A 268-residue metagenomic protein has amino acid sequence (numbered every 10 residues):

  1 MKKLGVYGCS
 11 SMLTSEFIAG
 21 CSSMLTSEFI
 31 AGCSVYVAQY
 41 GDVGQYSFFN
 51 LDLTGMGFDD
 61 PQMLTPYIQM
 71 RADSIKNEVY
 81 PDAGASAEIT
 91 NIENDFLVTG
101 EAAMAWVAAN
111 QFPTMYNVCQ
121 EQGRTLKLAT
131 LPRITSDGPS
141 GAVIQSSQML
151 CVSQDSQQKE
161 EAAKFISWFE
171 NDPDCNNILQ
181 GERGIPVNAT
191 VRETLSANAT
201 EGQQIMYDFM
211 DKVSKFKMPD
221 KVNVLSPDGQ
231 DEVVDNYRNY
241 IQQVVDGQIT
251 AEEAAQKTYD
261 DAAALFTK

Functional and structural regions predicted by a protein language model:
M1, I68-K76, N94, V98 (+8 more regions): Non-transmembrane alpha-helical segments in soluble domains of secreted/periplasmic/extracellular proteins
M1, L51-A85, L131: Glycine-centered hinge/linker elements that transmit conformational signals in sensory and ligand-binding systems
M1-M56, A102: Extracytoplasmic/periplasmic solute-binding protein
Y40-P66, N117-E121, R133-G141, E193-Q203 (+1 more regions): Short, solvent-exposed loop/beta-turn-alpha elements that line the ligand-binding surface or hinge of extracytoplasmic
G84-V98: Short helix-initiation/N-cap motifs at beta->coil->alpha
N94, N110-N117, L131, Q148-D231 (+1 more regions): Mature extracytoplasmic/periplasmic domains
A103-A108, K127: Paired acidic/hydrophobic, glycine-rich loop segments that form the ligand-binding mouth/hinge of periplasmic-binding
T125-C151: Periplasmic-binding protein-like
